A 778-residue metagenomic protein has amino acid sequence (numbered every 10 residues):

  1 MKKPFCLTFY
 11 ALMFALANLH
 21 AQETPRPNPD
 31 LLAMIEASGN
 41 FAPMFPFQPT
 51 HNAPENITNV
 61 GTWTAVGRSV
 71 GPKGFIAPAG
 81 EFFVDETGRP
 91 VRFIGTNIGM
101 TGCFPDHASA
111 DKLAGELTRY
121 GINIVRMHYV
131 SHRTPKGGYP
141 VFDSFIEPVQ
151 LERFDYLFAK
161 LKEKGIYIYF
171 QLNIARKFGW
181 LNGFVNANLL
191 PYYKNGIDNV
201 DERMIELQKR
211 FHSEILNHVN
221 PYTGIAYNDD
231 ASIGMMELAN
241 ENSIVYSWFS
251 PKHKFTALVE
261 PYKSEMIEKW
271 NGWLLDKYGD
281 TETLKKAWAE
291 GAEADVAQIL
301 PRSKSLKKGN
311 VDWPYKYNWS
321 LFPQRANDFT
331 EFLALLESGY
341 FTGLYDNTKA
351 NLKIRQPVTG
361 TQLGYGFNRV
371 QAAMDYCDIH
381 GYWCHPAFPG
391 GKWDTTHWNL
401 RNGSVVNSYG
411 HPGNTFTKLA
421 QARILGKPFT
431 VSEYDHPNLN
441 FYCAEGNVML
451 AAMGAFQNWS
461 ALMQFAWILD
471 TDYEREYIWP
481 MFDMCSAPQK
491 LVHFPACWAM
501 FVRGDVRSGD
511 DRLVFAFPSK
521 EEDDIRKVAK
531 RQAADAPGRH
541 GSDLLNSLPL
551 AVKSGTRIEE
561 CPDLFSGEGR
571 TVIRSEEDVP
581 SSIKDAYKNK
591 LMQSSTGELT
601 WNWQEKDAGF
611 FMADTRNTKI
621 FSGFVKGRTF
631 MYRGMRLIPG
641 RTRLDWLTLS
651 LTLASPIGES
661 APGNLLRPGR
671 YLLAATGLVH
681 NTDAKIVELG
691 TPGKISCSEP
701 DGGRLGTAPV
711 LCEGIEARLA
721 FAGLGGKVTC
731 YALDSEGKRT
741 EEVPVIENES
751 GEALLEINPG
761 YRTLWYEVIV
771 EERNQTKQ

Functional and structural regions predicted by a protein language model:
M1-F9: Bacterial N-terminal signal peptides that target proteins for export
T8-A17: Bacterial N-terminal signal peptides
L19-E23: Boundary at the C-terminal end of the N-terminal hydrophobic targeting segment
P25-M34, M44, R68-M374, P386: Active-site mouth of glycoside hydrolases
E337-T359, Y365-P386, N399-E560, L564-E568 (+2 more regions): Catalytic-core region of carbohydrate-active enzymes that cleave or remodel glycosidic bonds
A499, R507-G723, V728-A732: Long, low-hydrophobicity ectodomains and other hydrophilic envelope-associated domains
I715-E756: Proteolytic-maturation and junctional protease-sensitive modules
S750-Q778: C-terminal beta-strand-rich structural cap/linker in extracellular carbohydrate-active enzymes
